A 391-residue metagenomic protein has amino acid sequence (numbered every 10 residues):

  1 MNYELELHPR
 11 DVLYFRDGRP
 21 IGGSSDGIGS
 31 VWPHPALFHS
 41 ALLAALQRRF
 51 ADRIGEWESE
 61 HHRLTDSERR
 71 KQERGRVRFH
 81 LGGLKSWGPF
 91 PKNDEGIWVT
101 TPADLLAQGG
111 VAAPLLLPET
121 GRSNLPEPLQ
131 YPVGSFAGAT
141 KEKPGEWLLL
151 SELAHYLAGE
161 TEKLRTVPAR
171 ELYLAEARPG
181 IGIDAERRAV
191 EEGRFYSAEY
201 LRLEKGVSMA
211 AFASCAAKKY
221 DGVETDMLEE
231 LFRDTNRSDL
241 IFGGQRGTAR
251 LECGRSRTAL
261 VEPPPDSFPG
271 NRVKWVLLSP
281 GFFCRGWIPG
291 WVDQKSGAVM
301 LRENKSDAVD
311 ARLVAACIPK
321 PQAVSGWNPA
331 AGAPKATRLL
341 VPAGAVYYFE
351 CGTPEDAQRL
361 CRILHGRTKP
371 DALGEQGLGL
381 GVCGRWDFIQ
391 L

Functional and structural regions predicted by a protein language model:
M1-L391: Conserved active-site/ligand-binding neighborhood in enzyme cores
